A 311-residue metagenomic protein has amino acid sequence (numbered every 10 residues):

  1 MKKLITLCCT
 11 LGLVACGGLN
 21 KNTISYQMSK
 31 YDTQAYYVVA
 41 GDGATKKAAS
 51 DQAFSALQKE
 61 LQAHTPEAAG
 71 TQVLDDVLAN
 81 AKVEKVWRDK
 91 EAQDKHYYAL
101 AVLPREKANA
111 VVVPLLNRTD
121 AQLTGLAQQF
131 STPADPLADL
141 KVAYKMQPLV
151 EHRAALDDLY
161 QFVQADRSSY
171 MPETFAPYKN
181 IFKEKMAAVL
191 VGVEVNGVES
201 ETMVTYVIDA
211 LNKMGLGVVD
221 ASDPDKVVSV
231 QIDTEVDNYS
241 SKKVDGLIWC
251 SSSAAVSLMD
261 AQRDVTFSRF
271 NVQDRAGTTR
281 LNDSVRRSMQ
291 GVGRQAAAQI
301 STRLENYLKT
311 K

Functional and structural regions predicted by a protein language model:
M1-V14: Sec-dependent bacterial lipoprotein signal peptides
C16-K311: Domain-level marker for long, solvent-exposed, non-transmembrane regions
